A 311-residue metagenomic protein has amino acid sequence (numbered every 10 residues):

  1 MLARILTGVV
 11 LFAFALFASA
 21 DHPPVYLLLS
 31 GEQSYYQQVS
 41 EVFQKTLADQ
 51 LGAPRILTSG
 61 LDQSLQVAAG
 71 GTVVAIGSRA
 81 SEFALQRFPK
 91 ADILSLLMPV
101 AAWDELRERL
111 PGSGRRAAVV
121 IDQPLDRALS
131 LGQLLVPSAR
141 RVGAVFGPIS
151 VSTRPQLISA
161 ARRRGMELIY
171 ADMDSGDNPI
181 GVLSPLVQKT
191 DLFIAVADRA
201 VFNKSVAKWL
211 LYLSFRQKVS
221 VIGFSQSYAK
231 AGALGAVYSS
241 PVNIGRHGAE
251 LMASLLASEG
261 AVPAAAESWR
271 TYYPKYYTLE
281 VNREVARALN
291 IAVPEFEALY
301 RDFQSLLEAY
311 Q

Functional and structural regions predicted by a protein language model:
M1-V9: Bacterial N-terminal signal peptides that target proteins for export
T7, A15, V67-G70: Compositionally biased, intrinsically disordered low-complexity regions
A13-S19: N-terminal signal peptide c-region/cleavage motif recognized by signal peptidases
A20-Q311: Short hydrophobic alpha-helices and adjacent helix-cap/hinge residues
